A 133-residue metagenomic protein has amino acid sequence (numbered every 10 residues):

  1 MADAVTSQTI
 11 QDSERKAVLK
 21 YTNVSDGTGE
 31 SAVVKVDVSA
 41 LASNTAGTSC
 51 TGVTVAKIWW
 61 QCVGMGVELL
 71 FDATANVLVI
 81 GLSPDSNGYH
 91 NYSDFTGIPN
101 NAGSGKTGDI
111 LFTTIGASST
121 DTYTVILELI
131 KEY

Functional and structural regions predicted by a protein language model:
M1-G47: Solvent-exposed, flexible loop/coil segments flanking beta-strands in beta-rich domains
M1-R15, T114-Y133: C-terminal interaction-tip segments
Q11-S13, S49-G52, Q61-V63, A102-S104 (+1 more regions): Solvent-exposed loop and beta-edge segments used for protein-protein assembly and interaction
S25-A32, G66-E68, V77, G116-V125: Short, surface-exposed beta-strand/loop "edge" segments at domain boundaries and coil↔beta transitions
K35-F71: Beta-rich globular "head" domains
G64-P84: Short, surface-exposed beta-strand/strand-loop-strand elements in extracellular ectodomains
V77-P99: An anionic, turn-rich surface loop/hairpin at beta-sheet edges that serves as a generic interaction/coordination patch
T96-D121: Noncatalytic modules at the cell exterior or secretory-pathway interfaces, chiefly beta-strand-rich lectin/adhesion
